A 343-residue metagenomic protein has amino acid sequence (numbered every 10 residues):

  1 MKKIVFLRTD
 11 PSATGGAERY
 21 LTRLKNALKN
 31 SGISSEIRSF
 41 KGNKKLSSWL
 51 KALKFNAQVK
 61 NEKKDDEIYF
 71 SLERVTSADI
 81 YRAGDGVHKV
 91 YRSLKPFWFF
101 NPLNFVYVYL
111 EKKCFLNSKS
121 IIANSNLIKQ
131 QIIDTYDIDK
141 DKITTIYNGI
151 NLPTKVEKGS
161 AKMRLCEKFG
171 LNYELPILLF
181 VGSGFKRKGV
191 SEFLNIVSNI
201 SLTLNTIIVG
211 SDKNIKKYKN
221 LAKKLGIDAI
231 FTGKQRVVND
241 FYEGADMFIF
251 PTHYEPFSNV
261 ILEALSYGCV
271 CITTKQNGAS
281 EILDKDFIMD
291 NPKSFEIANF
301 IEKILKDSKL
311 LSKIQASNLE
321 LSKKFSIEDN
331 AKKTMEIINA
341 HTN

Functional and structural regions predicted by a protein language model:
R19-R23, P176-N199, K213-K216: A conserved mid-protein helix/loop that constitutes part of the nucleotide-sugar donor-binding site
S39, I150-N151, V181-K186, N205-Y218: Glycosyltransferase donor-sugar binding loop
P102-N124: Membrane-proximal helix-turn-helix segments that form the acceptor-binding/catalytic region of lipid-linked
L127, G149: Carbohydrate-associated surface elements
V156-L171, V238: A short helix/loop element that forms part of the nucleotide-sugar donor recognition site in Leloir-type
K234, H253: Aromatic "clamp/platform" in nucleotide-sugar-dependent glycosyltransferases that forms part of the donor/acceptor
V270-T273: Short hydrophobic beta-strand element within catalytic cores of glycosyltransferases and related nucleotide-activated
D286-F295, K303-S308: Conserved acidic donor-binding segment of nucleotide-sugar-dependent glycosyltransferases
